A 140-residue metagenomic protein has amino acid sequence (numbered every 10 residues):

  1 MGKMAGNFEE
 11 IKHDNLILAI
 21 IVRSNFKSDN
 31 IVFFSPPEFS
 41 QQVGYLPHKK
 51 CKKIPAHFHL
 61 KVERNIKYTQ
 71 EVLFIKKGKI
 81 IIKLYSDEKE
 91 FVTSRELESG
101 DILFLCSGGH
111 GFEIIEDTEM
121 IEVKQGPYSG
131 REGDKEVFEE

Functional and structural regions predicted by a protein language model:
M1-K49, E140: A short, N-terminal "cap"/entry segment at the start of jelly-roll beta-barrel domains of the cupin/DSBH fold
Y45-K67: Conserved short histidine dyad/triad with adjacent acidic residue
K49, I75, E98, L105-C106 (+1 more regions): A short, compositionally biased micro-patch
K49-K50, Y68-Y85: Glycine- and acidic-residue-biased ligand/ion/polar-headgroup-sensing regions
A56, I82-K83, L103-L105, H110-I115 (+1 more regions): Short beta-strand His + acidic residue motifs that chelate non-heme Fe in jelly-roll/DSBH and cupin folds
S86-S107: Short acidic-glycine-tyrosine-enriched beta hairpin
G111-E140: Double-stranded beta-helix
